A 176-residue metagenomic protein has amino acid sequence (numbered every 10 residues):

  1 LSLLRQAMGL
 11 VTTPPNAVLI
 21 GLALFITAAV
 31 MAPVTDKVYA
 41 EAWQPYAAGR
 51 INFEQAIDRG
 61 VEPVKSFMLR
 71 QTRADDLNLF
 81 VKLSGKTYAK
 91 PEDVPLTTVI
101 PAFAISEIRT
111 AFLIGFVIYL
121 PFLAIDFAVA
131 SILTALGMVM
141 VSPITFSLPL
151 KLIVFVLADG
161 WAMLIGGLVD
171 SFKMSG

Functional and structural regions predicted by a protein language model:
L1-G176: Hydrophobic alpha-helical segments and their helix-loop boundaries in membrane and membrane-proximal proteins
